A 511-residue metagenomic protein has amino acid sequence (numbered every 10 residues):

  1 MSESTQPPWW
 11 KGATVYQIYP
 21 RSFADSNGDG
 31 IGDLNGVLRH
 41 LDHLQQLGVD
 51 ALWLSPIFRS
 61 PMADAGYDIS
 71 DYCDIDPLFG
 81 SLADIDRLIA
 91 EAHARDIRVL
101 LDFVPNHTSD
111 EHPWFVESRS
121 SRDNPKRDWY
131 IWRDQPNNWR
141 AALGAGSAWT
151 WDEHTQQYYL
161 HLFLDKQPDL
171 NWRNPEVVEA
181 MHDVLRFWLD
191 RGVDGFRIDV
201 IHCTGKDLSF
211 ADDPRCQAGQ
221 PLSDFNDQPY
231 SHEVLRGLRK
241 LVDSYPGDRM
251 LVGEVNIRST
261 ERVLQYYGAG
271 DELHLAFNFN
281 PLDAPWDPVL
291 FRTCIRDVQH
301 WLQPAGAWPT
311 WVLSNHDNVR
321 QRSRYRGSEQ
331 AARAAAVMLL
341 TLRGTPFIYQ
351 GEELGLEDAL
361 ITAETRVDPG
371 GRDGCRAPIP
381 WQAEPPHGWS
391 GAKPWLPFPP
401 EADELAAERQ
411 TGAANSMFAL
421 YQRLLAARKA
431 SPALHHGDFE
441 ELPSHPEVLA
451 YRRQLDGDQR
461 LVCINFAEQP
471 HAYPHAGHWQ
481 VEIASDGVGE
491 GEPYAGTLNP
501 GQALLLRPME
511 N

Functional and structural regions predicted by a protein language model:
S2-R186, D190, C203-R258, I379: Acidic/aromatic-lined carbohydrate-recognition and catalytic surfaces of CAZymes acting on diverse glycans
W9-G12, R215, L222-S223, E233-D248 (+8 more regions): Loop/helix patches that line or flank the sugar-binding groove of alpha-linked glycan CAZymes
A24-L38, R326-E329, W389-W395, V488-L498: Short, polar loop/linker segments at the starts of domains and inter-domain junctions
L52, F196-I198: Hydrophobic residues within beta-strands of alpha/beta enzymes
P470-G487: Beta-strand-rich binding/interaction modules
E492-N511: C-terminal beta-strand-rich structural cap/linker in extracellular carbohydrate-active enzymes
